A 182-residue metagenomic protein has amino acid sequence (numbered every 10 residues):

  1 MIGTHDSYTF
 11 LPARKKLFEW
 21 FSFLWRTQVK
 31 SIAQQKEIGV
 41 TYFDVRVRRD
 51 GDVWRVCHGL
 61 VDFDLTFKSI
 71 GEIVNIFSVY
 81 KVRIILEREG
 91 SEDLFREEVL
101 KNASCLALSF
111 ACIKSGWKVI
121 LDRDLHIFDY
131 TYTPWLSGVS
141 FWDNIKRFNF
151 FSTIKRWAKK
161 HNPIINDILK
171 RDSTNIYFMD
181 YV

Functional and structural regions predicted by a protein language model:
M1-Y42, G51-F77, K81, G90 (+2 more regions): Long, acidic (Asp/Glu-rich), low-complexity accessory segments flanking structured domains
R46: A motif-centric signal for short, conserved binding hotspots located in accessible loops or intrinsically disordered
F67-G71, V99-A107, L125: Short, Lys/Arg-enriched charge-dense amphipathic segments
Y80, E92-F110: A surface/extracellular/periplasmic glyco- and lipid-processing/surface-interacting theme
E87: Cofactor-binding loop segments of dinucleotide-utilizing enzymes, especially the Rossmann-like FAD- and NAD(P)+-binding
L106-K114, K118, D122: Catalytic beta/alpha-barrel core
